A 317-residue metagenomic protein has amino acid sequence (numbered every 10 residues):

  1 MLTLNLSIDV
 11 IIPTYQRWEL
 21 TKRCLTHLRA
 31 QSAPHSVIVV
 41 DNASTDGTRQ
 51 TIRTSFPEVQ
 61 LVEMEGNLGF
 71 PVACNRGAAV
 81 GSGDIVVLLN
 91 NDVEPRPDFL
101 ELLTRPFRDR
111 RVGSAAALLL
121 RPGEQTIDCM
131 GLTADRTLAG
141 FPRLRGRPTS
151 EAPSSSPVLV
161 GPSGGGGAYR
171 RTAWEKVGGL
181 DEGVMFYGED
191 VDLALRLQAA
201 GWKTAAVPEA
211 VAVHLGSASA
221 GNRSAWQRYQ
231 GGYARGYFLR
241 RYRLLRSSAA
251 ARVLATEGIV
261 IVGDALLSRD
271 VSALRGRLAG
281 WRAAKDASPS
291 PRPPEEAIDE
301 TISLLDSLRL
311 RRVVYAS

Functional and structural regions predicted by a protein language model:
T26-H35: Short, acidic, metal-binding catalytic loop of nucleotide-sugar glycosyltransferases
H27, D41-Q50, G66, V93-E94: A conserved acidic beta->alpha catalytic loop
M64-G81, N91-V93: Glycine-rich, basic loop-to-helix element that forms the pyrophosphate-binding segment of sugar-nucleotide handling
V86: Short aromatic/hydrophobic "clamp" motif used to bind/position activated sugar donors
E94-R136: Conserved donor NDP-sugar-binding/catalytic core segment of glycosyltransferases
D135-L159: Short, flexible, basic/aromatic active-site loop/helix in glycosyltransferases
V160-G179, G183-V211: A short, conserved alpha-helix in the catalytic core of glycosyltransferases
Q230, S247-S317: Non-catalytic, C-terminal membrane-associated alpha-helical segments of glycosyltransferases
